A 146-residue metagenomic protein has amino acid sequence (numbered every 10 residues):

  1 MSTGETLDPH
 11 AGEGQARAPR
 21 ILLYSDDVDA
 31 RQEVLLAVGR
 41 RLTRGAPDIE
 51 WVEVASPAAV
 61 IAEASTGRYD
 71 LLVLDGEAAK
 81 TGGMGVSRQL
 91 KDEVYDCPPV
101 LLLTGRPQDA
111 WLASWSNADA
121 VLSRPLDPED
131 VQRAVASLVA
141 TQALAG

Functional and structural regions predicted by a protein language model:
R17-G39, L72: Conserved acidic segment of CheY-like receiver
E33, L126-V135: C-terminal output helix
L35, D70-K91: Conserved phosphotransfer microenvironments
E53-L71: Acidic, metal-coordinating helix/loop segments flanking the phosphotransfer/catalytic sites of two-component signaling
D70, V94-P99: His-Asp phosphorelay/catalytic-motif detector in bacterial-type signaling
L72, V121-L122: Two-component signal transduction core modules
G105-V121: Alpha4 helix (beta4-alpha4-beta5 surface) of REC/receiver domains from two-component response regulators
A136-G146: The C-terminal output helix
